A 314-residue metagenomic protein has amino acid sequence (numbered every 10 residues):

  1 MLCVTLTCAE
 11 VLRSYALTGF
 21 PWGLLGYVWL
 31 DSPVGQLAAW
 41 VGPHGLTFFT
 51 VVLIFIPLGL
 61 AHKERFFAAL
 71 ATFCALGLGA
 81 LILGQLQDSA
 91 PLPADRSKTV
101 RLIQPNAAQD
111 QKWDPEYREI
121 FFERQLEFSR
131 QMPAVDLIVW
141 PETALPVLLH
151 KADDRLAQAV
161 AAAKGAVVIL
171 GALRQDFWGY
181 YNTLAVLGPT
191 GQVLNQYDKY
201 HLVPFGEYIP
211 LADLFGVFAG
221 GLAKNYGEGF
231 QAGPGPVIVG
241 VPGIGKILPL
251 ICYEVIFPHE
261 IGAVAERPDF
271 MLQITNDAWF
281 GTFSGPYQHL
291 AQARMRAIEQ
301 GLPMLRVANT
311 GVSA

Functional and structural regions predicted by a protein language model:
M1-A314: Enzyme catalytic cores with a strong preference for nitrogen-chemistry domains
